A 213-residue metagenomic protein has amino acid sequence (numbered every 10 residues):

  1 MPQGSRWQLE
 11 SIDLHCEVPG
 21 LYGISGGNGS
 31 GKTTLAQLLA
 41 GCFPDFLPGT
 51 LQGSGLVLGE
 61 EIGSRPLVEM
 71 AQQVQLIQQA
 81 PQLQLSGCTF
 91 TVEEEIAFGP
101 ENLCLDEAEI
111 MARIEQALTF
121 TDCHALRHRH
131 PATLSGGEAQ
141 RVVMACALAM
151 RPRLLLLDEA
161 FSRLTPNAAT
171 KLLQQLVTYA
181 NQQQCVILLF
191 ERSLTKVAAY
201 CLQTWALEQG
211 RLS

Functional and structural regions predicted by a protein language model:
S25-G27: The feature captures the beta-strand-to-loop junction immediately N-terminal to the Walker
S54-E69: ABC ATPase NBD Q-loop/coupling interface
A80, C88-E101: Q-loop/switch helix immediately C-terminal to the Walker
A97, A108-L126: Conserved ABC ATPase "signature" region
H130-L134, E138: Conserved ABC ATPase signature
R151: Conserved catalytic motifs of ABC-family nucleotide-binding domains
F190-R192: H-loop/switch region of ABC-family ATPase nucleotide-binding domains
